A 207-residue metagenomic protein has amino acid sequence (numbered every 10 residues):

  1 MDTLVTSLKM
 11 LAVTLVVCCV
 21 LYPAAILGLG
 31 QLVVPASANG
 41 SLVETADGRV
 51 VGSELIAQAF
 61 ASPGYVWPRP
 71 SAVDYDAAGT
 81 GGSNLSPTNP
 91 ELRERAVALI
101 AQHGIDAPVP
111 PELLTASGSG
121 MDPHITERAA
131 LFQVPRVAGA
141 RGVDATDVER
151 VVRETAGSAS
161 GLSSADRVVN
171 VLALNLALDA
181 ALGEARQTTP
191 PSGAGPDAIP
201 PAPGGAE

Functional and structural regions predicted by a protein language model:
D2, T6, C19, A24-A140 (+4 more regions): Flexible, solvent-exposed loop/hinge segments and secondary-structure transition points
G139-A140, D144-E207: Extracytoplasmic/periplasmic C-terminal soluble domains
